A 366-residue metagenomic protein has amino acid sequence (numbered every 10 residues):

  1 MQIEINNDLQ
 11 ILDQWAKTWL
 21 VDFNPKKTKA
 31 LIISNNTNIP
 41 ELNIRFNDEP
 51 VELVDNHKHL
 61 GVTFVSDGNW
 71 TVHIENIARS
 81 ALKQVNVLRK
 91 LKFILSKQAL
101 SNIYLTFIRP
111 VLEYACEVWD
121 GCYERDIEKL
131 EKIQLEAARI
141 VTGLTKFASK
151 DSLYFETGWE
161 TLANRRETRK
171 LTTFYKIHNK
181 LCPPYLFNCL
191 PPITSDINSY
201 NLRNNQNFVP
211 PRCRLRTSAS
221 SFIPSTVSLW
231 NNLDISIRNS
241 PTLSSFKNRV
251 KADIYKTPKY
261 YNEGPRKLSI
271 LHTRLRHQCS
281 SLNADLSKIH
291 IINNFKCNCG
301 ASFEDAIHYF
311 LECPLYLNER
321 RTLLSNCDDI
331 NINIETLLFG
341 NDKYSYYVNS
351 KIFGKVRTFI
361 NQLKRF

Functional and structural regions predicted by a protein language model:
M1-E4, T18, G68-I77, K92-N102 (+6 more regions): Conserved, non-catalytic sequence blocks in retroelement Pol enzymes and Pol-derived host proteins
N7-Q10, Q14, V21-N56: Short, conserved micro-motifs composed of acidic
D13-N24, K29-I32, D126-N198, H308: Short, charged alpha-helical motifs in flexible N/C-terminal segments and linkers
A16, H59-D67, A81, I108 (+6 more regions): Short, conserved catalytic/metal-binding micro-motifs enriched in Asp/Glu and His
E49-V118: Basic, alpha-helical interaction scaffolds
A163-T168, K176-H178, L215-A219, T226 (+1 more regions): Extended C-terminal regions of large enzymes
Y185-S225, P258, T273-R276, I289: Amphipathic alpha-helical
A252, P258-F366: Family-specific functional microsites
